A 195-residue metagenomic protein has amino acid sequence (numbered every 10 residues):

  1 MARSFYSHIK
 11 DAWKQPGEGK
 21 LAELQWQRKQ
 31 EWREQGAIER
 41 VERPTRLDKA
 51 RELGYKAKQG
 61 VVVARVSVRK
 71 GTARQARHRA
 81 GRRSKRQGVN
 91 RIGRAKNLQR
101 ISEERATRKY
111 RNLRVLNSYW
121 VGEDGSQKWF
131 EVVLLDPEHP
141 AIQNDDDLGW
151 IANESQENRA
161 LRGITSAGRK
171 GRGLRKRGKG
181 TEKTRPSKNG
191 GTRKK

Functional and structural regions predicted by a protein language model:
M1-Q59, G81-K195: Low-complexity, rRNA-contacting terminal tracts
V62-V66: Active-site-flanking beta-strand signature of metal-NTP-handling nucleotidyl enzymes and homologous cyclase-like
V68-T72, R77-G88: Glycine-rich, low-complexity intrinsically disordered segments
